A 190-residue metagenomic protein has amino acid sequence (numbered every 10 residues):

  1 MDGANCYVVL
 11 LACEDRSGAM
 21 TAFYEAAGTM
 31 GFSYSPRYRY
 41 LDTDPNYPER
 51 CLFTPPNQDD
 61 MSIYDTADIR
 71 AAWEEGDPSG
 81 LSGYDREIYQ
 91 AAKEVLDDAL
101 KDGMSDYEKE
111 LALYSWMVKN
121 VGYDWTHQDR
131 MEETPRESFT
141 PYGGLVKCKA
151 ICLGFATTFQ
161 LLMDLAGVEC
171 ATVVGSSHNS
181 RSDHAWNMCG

Functional and structural regions predicted by a protein language model:
M1-D97: Linear, non-domain "peripheral" regions
Y7-L10, R50-L52, Y142, A171-V173 (+1 more regions): Ordered hydrophobic segments in well-structured contexts
D15-R16, K119-D124, Q128, A150-C152 (+1 more regions): Solvent-exposed loop/turn segments at secondary-structure junctions within structured extracellular/periplasmic domains
G76-G144: Secondary-structure boundary elements
E110-L113, L145-M163: Active-site nucleophilic cysteine motif
Y142-K147, G175-S177: Short helix/strand-bridging catalytic loops that position acidic/His residues to coordinate divalent metals and engage
L153-G190: Hydrophobic/aromatic-rich core segments of domains that either
